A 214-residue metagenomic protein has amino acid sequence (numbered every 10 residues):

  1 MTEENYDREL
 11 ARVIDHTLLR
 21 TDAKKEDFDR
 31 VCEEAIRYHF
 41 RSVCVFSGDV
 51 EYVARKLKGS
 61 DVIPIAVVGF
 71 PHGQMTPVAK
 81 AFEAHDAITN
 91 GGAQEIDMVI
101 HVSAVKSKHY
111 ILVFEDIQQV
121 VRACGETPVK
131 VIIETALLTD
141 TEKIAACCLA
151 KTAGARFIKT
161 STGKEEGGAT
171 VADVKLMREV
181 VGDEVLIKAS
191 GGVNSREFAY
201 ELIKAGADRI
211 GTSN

Functional and structural regions predicted by a protein language model:
M1-T89, I144-A145, L149: Conserved N-terminal beta1-alpha1 strand-loop-helix module at the mouth
D15, V53, A87, V131 (+3 more regions): Conserved, mostly hydrophobic/aromatic
C32, I36-Y52, K56, F70 (+2 more regions): Glycine-rich, proline-tolerant flexible connector loops at the mouths of alpha/beta enzymes
H39-R41, S60-P64, G92-Q94, G125-V129 (+3 more regions): Short, well-ordered coil/turn segments that N-cap beta-strands
S47, E51-H72, Y110-T135, G167-S195: Alpha-helix-loop-beta-strand connector modules within alpha/beta enzyme cores
A66-P71, N90-V105, T152-T170, A189-N214: Glycine-rich phosphate-binding active-site loops on the catalytic face of alpha/beta enzymes
M75-H85, L138-L149, A172, L176-E179 (+3 more regions): Catalytic cores of alpha/beta
A84-H85, A93-R156, E165: Conserved anion-binding
